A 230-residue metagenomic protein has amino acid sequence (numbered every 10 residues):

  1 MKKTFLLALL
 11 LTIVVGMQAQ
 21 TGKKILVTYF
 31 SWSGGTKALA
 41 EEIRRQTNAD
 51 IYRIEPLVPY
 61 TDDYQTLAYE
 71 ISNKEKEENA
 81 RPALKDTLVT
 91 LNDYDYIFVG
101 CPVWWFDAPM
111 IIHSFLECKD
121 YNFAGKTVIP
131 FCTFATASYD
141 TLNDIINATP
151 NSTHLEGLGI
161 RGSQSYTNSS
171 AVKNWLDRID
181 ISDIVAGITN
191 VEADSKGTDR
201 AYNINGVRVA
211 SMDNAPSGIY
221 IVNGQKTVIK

Functional and structural regions predicted by a protein language model:
M1-T4, K230: Positively charged n-region of N-terminal signal peptides that target proteins for export
T4-V14: Sec-dependent N-terminal signal peptides
V15-A19: Sec/Tat signal peptide C-region and signal peptidase I cleavage site
Q20-Y96, A108, D177: N-terminal beta1-alpha1-beta2 submodule of the flavodoxin-like/Rossmannoid cofactor-binding fold
L67-S152: Helix-loop-strand module that forms the ligand-binding subsite of alpha/beta enzymes
G157-V185: Glycine-rich phosphate/pyrophosphate-binding loop and the adjoining helix
D183-N205: Residue-level detector of functionally pivotal "anchor" positions at catalytic/ligand-binding pockets or at interdomain
I219-K230: C-terminal tail/sorting-segment detector
